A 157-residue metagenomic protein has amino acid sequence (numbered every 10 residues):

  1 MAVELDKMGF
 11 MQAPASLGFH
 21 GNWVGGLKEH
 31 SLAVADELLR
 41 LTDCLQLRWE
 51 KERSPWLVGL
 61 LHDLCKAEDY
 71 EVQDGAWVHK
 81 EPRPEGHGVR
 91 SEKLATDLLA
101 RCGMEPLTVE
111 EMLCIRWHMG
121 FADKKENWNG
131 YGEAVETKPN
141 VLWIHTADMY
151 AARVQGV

Functional and structural regions predicted by a protein language model:
M1-V157: Metal-dependent phosphohydrolase cores
